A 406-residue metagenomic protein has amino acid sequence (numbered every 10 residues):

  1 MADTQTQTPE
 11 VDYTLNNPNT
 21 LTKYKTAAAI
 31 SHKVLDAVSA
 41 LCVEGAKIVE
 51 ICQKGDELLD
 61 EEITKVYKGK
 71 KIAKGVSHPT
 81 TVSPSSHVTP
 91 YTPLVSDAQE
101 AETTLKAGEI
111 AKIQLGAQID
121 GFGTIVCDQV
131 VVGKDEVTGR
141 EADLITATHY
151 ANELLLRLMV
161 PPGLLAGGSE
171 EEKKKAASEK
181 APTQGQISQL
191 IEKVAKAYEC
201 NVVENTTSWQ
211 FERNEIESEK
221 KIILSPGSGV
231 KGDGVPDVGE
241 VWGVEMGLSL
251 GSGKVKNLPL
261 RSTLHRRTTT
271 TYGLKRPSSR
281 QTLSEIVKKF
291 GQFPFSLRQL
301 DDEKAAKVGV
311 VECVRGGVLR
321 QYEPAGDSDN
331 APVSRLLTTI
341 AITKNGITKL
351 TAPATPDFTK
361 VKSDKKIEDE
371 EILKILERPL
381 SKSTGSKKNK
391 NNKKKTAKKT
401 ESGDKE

Functional and structural regions predicted by a protein language model:
M1-E406: Active-site neighborhoods and metal-handling regions in enzymes and metal-associated proteins
